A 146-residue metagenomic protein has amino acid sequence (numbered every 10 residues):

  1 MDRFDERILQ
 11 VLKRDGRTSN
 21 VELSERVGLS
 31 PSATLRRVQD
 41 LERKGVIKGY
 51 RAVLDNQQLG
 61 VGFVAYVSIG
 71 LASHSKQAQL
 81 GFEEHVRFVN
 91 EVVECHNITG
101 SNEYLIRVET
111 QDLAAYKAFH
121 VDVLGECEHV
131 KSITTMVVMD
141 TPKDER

Functional and structural regions predicted by a protein language model:
M1-R146: A compositional/biophysical signature of low hydrophobicity enriched in polar/charged and small residues
